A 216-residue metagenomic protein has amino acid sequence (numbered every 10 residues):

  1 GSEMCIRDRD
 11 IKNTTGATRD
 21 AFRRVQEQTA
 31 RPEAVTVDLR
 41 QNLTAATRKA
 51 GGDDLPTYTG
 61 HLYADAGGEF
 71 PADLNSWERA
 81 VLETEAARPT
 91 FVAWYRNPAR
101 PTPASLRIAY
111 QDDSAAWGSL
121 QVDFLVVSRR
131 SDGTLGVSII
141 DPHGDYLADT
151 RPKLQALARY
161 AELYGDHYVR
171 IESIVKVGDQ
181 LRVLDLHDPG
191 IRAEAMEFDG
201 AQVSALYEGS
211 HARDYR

Functional and structural regions predicted by a protein language model:
G1-R216: Electrostatic, structured charged patches in enzyme active sites and in nucleic-acid/phosphate-binding
